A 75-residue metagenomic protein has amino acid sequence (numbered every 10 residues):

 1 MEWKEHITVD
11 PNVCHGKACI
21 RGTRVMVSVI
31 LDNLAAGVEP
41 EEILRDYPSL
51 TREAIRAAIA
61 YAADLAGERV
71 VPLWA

Functional and structural regions predicted by a protein language model:
M1-E41: A short, structured beta-strand/loop element
V25-A75: Long, charge-rich, low-complexity alpha-helical segments
